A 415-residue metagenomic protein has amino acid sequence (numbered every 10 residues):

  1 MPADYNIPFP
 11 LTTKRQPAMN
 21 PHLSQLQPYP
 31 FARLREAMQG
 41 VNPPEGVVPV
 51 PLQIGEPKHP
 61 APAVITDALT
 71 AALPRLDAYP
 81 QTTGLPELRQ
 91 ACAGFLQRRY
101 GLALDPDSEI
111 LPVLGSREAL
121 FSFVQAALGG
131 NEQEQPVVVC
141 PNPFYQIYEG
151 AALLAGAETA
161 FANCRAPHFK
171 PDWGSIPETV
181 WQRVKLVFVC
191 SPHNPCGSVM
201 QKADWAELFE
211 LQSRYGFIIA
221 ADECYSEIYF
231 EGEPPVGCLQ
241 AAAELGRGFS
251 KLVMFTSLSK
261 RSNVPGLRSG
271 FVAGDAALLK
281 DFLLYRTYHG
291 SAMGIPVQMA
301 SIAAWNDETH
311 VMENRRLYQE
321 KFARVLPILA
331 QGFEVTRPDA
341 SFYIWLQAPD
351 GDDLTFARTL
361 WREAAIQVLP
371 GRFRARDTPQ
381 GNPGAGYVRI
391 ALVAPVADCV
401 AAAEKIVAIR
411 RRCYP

Functional and structural regions predicted by a protein language model:
T12, L102, R247, T359-V368 (+1 more regions): PLP-dependent enzyme catalytic core of the Aspartate aminotransferase-like
P17-E118, S122, A304-W305, C413-P415: N-terminal small-domain helix-loop-helix segment of the aminotransferase-like
E45, A155, R214-Y215, A364 (+1 more regions): Helix C-cap/helix->beta junction micro-motif
L76-E210, E227-I228, E233-G246, Y414: Conserved core of the PLP fold type I
P136, R214-I218, F249-S250: A short helix->loop->beta-strand "cap" motif at the edges of active sites that frequently abuts
Q240-Q319, L326, R410: Conserved core segment of the aminotransferase class I/II
Q298, I302, L317-L326, V335-Q347 (+1 more regions): Conserved glycine-rich beta-strand-loop-beta hairpin in the small C-terminal domain of fold type I
